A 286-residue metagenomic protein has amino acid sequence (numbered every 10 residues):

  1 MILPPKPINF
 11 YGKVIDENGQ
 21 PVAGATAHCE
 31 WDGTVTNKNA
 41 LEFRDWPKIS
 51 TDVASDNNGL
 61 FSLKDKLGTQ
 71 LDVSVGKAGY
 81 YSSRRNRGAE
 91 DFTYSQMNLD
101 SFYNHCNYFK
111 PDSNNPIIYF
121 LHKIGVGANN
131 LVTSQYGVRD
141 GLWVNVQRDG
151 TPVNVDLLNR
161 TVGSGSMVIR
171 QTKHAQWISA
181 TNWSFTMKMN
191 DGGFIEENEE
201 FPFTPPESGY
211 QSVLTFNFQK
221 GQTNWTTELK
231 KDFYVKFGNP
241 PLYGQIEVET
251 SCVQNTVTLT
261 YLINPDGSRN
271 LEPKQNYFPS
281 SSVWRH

Functional and structural regions predicted by a protein language model:
M1-A23, H28-G33: Beta-strand-rich domain onsets/edges
I8-D16, G59-F61, Y119, N129-T133: A short, amphipathic beta-strand motif
D16, K77-G79, N239: Surface-exposed loop/turn motifs at beta-strand-loop junctions within extracellular Ig-like and Fibronectin type III
H28, V35, V53, Q70-L71: Catalytic cores of eukaryotic secretory-pathway lumenal/extracellular enzymes that build and remodel glycoconjugates
E30-T36, A78-Y80: Change "in extracellular beta-sheet-rich domains … of secreted and cell-surface proteins" to "in beta-sheet-rich domains
G33-S62: Short, acidic Ser/Thr/Gly-rich low-complexity loop/linker segments typical of extracellular and cell-surface proteins
K66-Y103: A short, solvent-exposed loop/turn motif at the edges and junctions of modular extracellular/periplasmic domains
T93-H286: Surface-exposed, beta-sheet-biased, low-hydrophobicity segments with strongly acidic/polar composition
